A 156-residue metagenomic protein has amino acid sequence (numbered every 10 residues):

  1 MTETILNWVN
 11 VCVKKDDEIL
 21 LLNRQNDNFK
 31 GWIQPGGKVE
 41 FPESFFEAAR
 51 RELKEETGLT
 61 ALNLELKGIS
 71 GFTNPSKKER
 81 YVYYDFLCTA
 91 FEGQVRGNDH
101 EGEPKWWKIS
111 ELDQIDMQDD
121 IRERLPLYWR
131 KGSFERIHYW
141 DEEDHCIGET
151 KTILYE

Functional and structural regions predicted by a protein language model:
M1-L20: Conserved N-terminal beta-strand and adjoining loop/helix that marks the start of the Nudix/MutT-like hydrolase domain
V11, L66, F86-C88: A structural signal for short, well-ordered beta-strand segments
N26: EF-hand Ca2+-binding helix-loop-helix modules
F29-K30: Short acidic/His/Gly/Ser-rich catalytic and metal-binding motifs that mark active-site loops of diverse hydrolases
I33-Q34: A short gly/proline-enriched turn/hairpin at secondary-structure junctions
V39-L62, F72-R124, T150-E156: Unchanged
W129-E156: Charged phosphate-binding loop/patch that engages nucleotide di/tri-phosphates or the phosphate backbone of nucleic
